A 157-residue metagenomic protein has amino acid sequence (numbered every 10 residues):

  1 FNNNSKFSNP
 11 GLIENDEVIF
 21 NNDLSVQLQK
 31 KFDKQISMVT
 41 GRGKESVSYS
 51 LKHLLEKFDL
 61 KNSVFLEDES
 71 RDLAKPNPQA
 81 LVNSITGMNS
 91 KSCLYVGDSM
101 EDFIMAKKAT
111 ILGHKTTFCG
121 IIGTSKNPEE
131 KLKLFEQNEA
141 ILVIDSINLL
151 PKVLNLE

Functional and structural regions predicted by a protein language model:
F1-N15, V26: A metal-dependent, Asp-based hydrolase signature
S5, S25-Q29, L55-K57, K107-T117: Alpha-helix termini
N9-G11, N15-D16, S37-L94, M100-I111: Substrate-recognition "cap/lid" segment bordering the active-site pocket of phosphatases
V64-D72, I121-N127, L149: Short, acidic/turn-prone active-site loops that include or flank metal/cofactor- and phosphate-binding residues
Y95-L142: Acidic, Mg2+-coordinating phosphoryl-transfer loop and its flanking beta/alpha structural elements, shared across
I141-L150: Short acidic-hydrophobic, aromatic-tinged amphipathic segments that line or gate anion-handling sites
L149-E157: Short amphipathic alpha-helix with an adjacent loop that forms part of the alpha/beta core around
